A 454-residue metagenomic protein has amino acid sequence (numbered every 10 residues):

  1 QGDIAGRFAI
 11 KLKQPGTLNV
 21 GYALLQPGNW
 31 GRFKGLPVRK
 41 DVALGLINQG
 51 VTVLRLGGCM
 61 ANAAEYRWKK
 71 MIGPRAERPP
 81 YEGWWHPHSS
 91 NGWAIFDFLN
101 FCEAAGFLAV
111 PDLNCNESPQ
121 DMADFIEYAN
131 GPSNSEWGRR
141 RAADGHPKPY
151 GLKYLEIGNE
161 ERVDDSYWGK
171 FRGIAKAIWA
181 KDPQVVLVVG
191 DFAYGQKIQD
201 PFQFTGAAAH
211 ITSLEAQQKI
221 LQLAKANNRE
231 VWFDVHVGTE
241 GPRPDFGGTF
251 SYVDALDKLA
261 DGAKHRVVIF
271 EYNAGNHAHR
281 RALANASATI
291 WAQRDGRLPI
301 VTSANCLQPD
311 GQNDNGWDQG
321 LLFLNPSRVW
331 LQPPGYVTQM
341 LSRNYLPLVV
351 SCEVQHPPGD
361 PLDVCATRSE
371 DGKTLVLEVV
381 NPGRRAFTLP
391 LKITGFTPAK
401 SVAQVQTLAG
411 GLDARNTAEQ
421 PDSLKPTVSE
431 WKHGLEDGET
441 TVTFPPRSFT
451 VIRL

Functional and structural regions predicted by a protein language model:
Q1-N48: Extended acidic/polar, glycine-enriched regions that form or flank non-catalytic beta-rich accessory modules
G6-T17, R141, D165-A288, E353-P361: Noncatalytic carbohydrate-binding groove/subsite architecture in carbohydrate-active enzymes
F8, G21-G28, L54, L155 (+3 more regions): Extracellular beta-strand elements of beta-rich domains used for carbohydrate recognition/degradation or cell-matrix
L12, N19-G21, P27, G57-G58 (+3 more regions): Active-site groove signature of glycoside hydrolases
W30, K34-V51, F98, S118-Y154 (+3 more regions): An active-site-proximal structural segment forming one wall of the substrate-binding cleft that immediately precedes
N62-I95, N100, N134-I157: Aromatic- and acidic-residue-enriched carbohydrate-binding clefts of CAZyme catalytic domains
H265-T367: Aromatic/acidic polysaccharide-binding cleft in carbohydrate-active enzymes
N381-L454: C-terminal beta-sandwich/jelly-roll accessory domains of carbohydrate-active enzymes
